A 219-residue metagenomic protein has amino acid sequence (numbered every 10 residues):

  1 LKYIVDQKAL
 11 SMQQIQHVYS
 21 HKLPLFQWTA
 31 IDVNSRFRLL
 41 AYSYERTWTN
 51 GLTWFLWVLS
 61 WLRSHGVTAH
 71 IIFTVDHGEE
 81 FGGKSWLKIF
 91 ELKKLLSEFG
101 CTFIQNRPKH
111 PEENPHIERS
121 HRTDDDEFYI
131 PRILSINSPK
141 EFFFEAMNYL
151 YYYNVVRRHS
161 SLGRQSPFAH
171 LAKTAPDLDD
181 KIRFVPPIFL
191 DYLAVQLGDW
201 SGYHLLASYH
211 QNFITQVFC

Functional and structural regions predicted by a protein language model:
L1-T29, V33-E145, Y151: RNase H-like DDE/DDD metal-dependent nuclease/strand-transfer catalytic core used by mobile genetic elements
S97-C101, D125-C219: C-terminal domain-tail junction helix/linker
